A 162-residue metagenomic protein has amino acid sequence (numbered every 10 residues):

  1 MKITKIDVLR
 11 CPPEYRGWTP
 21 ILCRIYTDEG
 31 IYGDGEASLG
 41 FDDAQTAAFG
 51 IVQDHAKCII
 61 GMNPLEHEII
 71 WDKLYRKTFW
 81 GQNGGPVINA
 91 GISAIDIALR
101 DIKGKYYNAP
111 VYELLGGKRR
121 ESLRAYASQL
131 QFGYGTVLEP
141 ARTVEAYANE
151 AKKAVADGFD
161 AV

Functional and structural regions predicted by a protein language model:
M1-G40: Structured beta-strand/loop patches that form or line metal/cofactor-binding pockets in enzymes
D7-L9, V111, A148-N149: Glycine-rich, charged/polar anion/phosphate-binding loops that engage phosphate groups from diverse ligands
P12-E14, V87, A156: Short Gly/Pro-enriched turn/cap motifs at secondary-structure boundaries
Y15, G116-R119, V155: Short glycine/proline-enriched loop/turn "hinge" motifs that connect secondary-structure elements and lie
R16, S93-A94, V144: Short alpha-helix boundary/capping motifs
D28-Y106: Metal- or metallocofactor-binding catalytic centers and their adjacent structured scaffolds across diverse enzyme
D96-G133: Glycine-rich, aromatic-flanked loop segments that form ligand/cofactor-binding clefts across common enzyme folds
E121-S122, Y126-V162: Metal-dependent enolase-superfamily TIM-barrel catalytic cores that perform enediolate-based chemistry
